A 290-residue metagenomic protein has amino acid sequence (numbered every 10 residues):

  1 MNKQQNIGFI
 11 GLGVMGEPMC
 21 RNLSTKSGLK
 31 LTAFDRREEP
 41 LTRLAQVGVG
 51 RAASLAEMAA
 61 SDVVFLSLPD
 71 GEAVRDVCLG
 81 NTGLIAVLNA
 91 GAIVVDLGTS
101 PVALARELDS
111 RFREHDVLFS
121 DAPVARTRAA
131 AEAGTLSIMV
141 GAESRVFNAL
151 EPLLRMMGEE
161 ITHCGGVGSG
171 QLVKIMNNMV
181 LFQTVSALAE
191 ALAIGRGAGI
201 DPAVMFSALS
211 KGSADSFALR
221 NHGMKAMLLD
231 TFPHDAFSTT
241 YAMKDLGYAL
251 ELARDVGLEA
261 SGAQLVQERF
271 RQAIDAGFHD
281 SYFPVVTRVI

Functional and structural regions predicted by a protein language model:
M1-L66: NAD(P)+-binding Rossmann beta1-loop-alpha1 motif at the extreme N-terminus of oxidoreductases
I7, T99-N178: Rossmann-fold dinucleotide-binding core
L31, R51, L118-S120, I161 (+2 more regions): Hydrophobic beta-strand scaffold residues
L55-S67, G71-L118: Rossmann-fold NAD(P) dinucleotide-binding segment
S169-I290: Helical "substrate-binding/catalytic lid" subdomain of Rossmann-like NAD(P)-dependent dehydrogenases/reductases
